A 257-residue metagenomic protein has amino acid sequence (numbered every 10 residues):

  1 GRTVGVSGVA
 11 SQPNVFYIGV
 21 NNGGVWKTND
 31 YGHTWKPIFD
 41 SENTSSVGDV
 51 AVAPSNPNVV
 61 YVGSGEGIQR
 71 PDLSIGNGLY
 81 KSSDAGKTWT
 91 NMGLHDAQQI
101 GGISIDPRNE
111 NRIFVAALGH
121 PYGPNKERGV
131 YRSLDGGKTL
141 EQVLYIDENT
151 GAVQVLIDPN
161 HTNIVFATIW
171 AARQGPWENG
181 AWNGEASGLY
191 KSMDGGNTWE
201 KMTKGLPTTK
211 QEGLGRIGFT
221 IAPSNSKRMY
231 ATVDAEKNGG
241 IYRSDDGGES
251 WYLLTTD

Functional and structural regions predicted by a protein language model:
G1-D257: Beta-propeller blade termini and top-face loops
